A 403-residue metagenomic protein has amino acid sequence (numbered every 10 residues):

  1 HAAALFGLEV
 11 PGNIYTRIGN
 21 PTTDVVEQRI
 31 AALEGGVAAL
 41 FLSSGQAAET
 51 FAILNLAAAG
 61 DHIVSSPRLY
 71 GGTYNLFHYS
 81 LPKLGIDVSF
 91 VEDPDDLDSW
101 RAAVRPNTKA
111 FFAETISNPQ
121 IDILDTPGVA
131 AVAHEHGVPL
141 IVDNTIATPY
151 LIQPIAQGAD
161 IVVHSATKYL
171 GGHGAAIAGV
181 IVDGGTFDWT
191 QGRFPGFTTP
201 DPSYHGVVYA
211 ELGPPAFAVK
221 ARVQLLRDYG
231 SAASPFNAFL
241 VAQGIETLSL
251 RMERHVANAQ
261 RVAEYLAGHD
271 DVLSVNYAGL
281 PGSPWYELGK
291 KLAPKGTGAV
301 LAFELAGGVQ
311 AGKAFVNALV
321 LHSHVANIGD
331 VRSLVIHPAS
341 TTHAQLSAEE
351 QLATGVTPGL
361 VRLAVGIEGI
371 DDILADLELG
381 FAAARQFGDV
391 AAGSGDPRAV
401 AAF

Functional and structural regions predicted by a protein language model:
H1-T50, G72-S80: Conserved N-terminal alpha-helix of the aminotransferase class I/II PLP-enzyme fold
P11, V37, N237, V241 (+3 more regions): Short amphipathic alpha-helical segments
V37, H78-Y79, D87-V88, A102 (+4 more regions): PLP-dependent enzyme catalytic core of the Aspartate aminotransferase-like
A38-G268, A391-G393, A401-F403: Conserved PLP-enzyme active-site core in the AAT-like
F111, G179-I181, V275, L301 (+1 more regions): Well-ordered beta-strand positions enriched in small/hydrophobic/aromatic, beta-favoring residues
V182, A302-E304, A364-G366: Short hydrophobic/aromatic beta-strand micro-patches that form the beta-sheet surface supporting nucleotide- or nucleic
T186-F187, E246, G282, A306-G308 (+2 more regions): Short, glycine-/Ser/Thr-/acidic-enriched flexible segments
Y229-A232, F236-A238, T247, M252-R254 (+6 more regions): Conserved small-domain helix->loop->beta segment predominantly found in fold-type I
